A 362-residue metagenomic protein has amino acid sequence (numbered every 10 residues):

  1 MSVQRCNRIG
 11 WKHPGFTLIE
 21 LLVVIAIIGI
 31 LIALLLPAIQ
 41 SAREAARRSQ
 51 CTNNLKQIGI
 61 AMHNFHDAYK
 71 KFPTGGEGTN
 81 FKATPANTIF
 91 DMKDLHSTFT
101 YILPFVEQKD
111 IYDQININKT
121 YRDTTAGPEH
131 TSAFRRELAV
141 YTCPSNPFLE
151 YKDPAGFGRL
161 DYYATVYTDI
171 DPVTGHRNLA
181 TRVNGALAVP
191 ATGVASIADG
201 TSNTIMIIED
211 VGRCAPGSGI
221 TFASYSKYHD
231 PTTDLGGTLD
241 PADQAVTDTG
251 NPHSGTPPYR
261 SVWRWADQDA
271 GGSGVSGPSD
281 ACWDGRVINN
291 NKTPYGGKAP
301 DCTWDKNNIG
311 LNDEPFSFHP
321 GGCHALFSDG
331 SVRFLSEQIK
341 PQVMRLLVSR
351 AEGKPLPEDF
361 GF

Functional and structural regions predicted by a protein language model:
M1-L18, T79-P85: N-terminal leader/signal peptides at the extreme start of proteins
H13-R47, Q57: N-terminal single-pass transmembrane signal-anchor helix
S41-F362: Internal low-complexity, small-residue/proline-rich segments
